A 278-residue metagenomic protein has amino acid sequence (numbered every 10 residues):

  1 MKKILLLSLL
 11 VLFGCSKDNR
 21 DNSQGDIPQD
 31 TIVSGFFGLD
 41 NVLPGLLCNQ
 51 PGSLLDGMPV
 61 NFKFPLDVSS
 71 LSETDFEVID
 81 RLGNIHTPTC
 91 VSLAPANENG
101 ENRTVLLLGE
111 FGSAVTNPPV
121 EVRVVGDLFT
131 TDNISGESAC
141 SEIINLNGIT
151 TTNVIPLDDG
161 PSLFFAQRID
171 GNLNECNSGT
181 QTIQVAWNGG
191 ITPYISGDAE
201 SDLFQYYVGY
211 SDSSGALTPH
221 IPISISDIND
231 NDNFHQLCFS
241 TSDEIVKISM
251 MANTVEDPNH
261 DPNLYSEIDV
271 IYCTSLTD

Functional and structural regions predicted by a protein language model:
M1-L7: Sec-dependent signal peptide recognition, specifically the positively charged N-region followed immediately by
L7-S8, N22: Eukaryotic non-globular interaction segments with acidic/serine-rich, low-complexity composition and alpha-helical
S8-L9, T180: Residue-level signal for mature regions of secreted extracellular proteins and peptides
L12-G14: C-terminal motif of bacterial Sec signal peptides marking the signal peptidase cleavage site
S16-D278: Non-catalytic beta-sheet/beta-sandwich ligand-binding modules that flank or precede catalytic cores
